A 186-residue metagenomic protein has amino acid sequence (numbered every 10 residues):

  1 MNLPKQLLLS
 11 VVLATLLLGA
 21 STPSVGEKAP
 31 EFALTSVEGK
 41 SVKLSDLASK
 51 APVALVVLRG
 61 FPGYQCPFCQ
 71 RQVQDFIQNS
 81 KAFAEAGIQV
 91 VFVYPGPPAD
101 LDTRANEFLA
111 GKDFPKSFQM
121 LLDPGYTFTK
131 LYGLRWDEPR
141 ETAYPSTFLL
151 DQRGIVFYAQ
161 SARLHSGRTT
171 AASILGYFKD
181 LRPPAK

Functional and structural regions predicted by a protein language model:
M1-L8: Bacterial N-terminal signal peptides that target proteins for export
L8-L17: Bacterial N-terminal signal peptides
G19-D46, R71, D75: N-terminal "domain-start" segment that seeds a small globular fold
L47-Q74: Short active-site neighborhood of thiol/selenol oxidoreductases, capturing the structured segment around
Q65-F114, T127-T129: Structural microenvironment flanking redox-active thiols in thiol-disulfide oxidoreductases
P115-Q119, R135-F148: Structural micro-motif
T142-K186: Thiol-/selenol-based redox modules, centered on thioredoxin-like and closely related oxidoreductase domains
